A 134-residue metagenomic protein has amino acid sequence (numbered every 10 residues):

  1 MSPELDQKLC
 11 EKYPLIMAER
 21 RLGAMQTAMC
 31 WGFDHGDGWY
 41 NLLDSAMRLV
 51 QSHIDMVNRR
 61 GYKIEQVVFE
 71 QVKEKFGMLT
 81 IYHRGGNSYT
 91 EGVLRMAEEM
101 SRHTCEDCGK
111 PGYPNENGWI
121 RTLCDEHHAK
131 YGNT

Functional and structural regions predicted by a protein language model:
P3-Q7, E11-G92: Interaction interfaces in information-processing and related assembly proteins
I54-N58, Y62, R102-E106, G132: Residue-level signal for secondary-structure boundary elements
K73, G92-H103, P114-G118: Short, flexible, mixed-charge glycine/proline-rich loop motifs that serve as phosphate/nucleic-acid-contacting
H83-G85, S101, G112: Short leucine-rich amphipathic alpha-helical surface patches
C105-C108, C124: Short cysteine-rich clusters marking metal-coordination/redox-active sites
G109-G112, R121: Basic (Lys/Arg-enriched) interaction patch that binds polyanionic ligands
P111-P114, A129-G132: Short functional micro-motifs and their immediate structural scaffolds
G118-K130: Cysteine-rich micro-motifs
